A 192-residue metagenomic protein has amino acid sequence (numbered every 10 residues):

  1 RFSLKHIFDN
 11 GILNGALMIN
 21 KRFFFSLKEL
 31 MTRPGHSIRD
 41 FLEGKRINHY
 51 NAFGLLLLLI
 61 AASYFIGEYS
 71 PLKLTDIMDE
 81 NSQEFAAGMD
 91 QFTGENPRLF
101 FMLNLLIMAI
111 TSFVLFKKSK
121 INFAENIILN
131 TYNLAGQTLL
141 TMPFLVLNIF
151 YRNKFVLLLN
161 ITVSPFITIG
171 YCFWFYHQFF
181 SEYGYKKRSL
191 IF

Functional and structural regions predicted by a protein language model:
R1-F192: Membrane-proximal intrinsically disordered regions of secretory-pathway and membrane-system proteins
